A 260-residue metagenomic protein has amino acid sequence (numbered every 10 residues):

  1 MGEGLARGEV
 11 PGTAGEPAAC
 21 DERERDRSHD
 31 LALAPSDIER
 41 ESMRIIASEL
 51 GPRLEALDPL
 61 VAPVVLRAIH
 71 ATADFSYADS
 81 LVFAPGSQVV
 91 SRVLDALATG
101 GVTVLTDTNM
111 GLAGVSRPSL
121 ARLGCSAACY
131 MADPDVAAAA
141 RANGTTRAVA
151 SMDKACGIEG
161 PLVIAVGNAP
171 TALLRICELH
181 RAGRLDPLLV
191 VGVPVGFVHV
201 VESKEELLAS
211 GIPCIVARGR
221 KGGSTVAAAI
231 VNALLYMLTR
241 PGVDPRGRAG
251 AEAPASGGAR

Functional and structural regions predicted by a protein language model:
G2, G8, G12-T103: Electropositive, gly/pro-rich neighborhoods at or near active sites that engage anionic ligands
I45-R53, A71-F75, A96-G100, P118 (+5 more regions): Change "in soluble alpha/beta enzymes" to "in soluble alpha/beta proteins
V104-T106, C129, A165-V166, I215-A217: General beta-strand structural signal in soluble alpha/beta enzymes
D107, V191-G192, I230: Buried hydrophobic positions in well-ordered alpha/beta secondary-structure cores of metabolic enzymes
G114, S119-L162: Long, charge-dense
S126-P134, L185-V201, L208, I212-G219: Short, acidic/small-residue loops that bind anionic groups at enzyme active sites
A139, T146-S203: Long, charge-patterned amphipathic alpha-helical coiled-coil/hairpin "stalk" segments used as oligomerization
V198-R260: C-terminal functional extensions of proteins
